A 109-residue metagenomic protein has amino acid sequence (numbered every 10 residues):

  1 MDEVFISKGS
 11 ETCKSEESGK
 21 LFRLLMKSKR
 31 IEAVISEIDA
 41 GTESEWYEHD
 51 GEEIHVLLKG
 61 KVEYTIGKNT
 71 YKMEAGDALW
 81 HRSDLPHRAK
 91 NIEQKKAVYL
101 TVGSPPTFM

Functional and structural regions predicted by a protein language model:
M1-R30: A short, N-terminal "cap"/entry segment at the start of jelly-roll beta-barrel domains of the cupin/DSBH fold
R23-L25, I35-S36, S44-H49, K90-I92: Short histidine-centered beta-strand/loop micro-motifs that create catalytic or ligand/metal-coordination sites
I38-G51, V102-M109: Short beta-strand/loop turn elements enriched in aromatics
W46, Y64-T65, H81, H87-Q94: Short beta-strand His + acidic residue motifs that chelate non-heme Fe in jelly-roll/DSBH and cupin folds
D50-G67: Glycine- and acidic-residue-biased ligand/ion/polar-headgroup-sensing regions
G67-S83: Short acidic-glycine-tyrosine-enriched beta hairpin
W80, Q94-M109: A short hydrophobic beta-strand segment most commonly corresponding to one strand of the jelly-roll/cupin
